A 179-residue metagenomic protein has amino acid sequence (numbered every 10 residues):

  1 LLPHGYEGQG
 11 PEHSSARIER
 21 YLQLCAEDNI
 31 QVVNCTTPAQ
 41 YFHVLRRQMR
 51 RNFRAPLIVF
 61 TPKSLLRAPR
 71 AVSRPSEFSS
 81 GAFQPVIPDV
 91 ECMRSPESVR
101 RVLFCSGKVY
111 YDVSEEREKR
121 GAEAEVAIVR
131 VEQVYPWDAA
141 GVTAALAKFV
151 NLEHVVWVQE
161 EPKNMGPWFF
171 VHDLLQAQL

Functional and structural regions predicted by a protein language model:
L1-P3, C35, I58-P62, F104-C105 (+1 more regions): Short beta-strand segments
Y6-E19, A68, V72-L179: Thiamine diphosphate
Y6-R51: Conserved thiamine diphosphate
A26, F53, R120-A122: Short, structurally constrained coil/turn elements that cap an alpha-helix or connect an alpha-helix to the following
D28-Q31, F42, R47-A82: Helix-enriched interaction subdomains in cytosolic or periplasmic regions, typified by TIR/SEFIR signaling/NADase cores
P38-F42, L65-L66, V134-W137: A short acidic, often aromatic-flanked loop/helix-cap motif at beta-alpha or helix-coil junctions that lines enzyme
